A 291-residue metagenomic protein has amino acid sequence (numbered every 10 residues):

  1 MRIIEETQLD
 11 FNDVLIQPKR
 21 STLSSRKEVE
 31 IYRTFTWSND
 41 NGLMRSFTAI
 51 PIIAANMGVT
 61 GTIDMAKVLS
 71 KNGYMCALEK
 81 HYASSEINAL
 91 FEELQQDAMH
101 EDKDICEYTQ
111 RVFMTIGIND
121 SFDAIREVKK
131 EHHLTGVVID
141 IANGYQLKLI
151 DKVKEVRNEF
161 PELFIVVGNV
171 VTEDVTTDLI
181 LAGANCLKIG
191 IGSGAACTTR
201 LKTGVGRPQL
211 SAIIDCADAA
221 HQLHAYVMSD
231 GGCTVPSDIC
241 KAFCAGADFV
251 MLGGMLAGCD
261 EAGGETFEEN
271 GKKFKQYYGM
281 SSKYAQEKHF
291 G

Functional and structural regions predicted by a protein language model:
M1-F113, Y277-M280, K288: N-terminal capping/small domains of soluble enzymes
M1-K27, A182, G204-S229, C233-G291: Alpha/beta catalytic cores of nucleotide-metabolism and tRNA/nucleoside-modifying enzymes
Q8, K71, K130-H133, E159 (+2 more regions): Alpha-helix termination/capping residues and helix-transition junctions
M44-A54, D104-T115, L134-G136, E155-V171 (+2 more regions): Short beta-strand/loop segments at the ligand-binding rim of alpha/beta enzyme cores
N56, I116, I141: Short glycine-centered, acidic/aromatic-flanked micro-motifs in structured strand/loop junctions that mark active-site
M65-A66, D123-E131, I165, V171-I189 (+3 more regions): Catalytic cores of alpha/beta
K71-I87, G136-Q146, N185-T203, C233-T266: Glycine-rich phosphate-binding active-site loops on the catalytic face of alpha/beta enzymes
Y82-D102, N119-R126, I141-I165, V170-L181 (+2 more regions): Active-site-adjacent beta->alpha loops and helix N-cap segments on the catalytic face of soluble alpha/beta enzymes
